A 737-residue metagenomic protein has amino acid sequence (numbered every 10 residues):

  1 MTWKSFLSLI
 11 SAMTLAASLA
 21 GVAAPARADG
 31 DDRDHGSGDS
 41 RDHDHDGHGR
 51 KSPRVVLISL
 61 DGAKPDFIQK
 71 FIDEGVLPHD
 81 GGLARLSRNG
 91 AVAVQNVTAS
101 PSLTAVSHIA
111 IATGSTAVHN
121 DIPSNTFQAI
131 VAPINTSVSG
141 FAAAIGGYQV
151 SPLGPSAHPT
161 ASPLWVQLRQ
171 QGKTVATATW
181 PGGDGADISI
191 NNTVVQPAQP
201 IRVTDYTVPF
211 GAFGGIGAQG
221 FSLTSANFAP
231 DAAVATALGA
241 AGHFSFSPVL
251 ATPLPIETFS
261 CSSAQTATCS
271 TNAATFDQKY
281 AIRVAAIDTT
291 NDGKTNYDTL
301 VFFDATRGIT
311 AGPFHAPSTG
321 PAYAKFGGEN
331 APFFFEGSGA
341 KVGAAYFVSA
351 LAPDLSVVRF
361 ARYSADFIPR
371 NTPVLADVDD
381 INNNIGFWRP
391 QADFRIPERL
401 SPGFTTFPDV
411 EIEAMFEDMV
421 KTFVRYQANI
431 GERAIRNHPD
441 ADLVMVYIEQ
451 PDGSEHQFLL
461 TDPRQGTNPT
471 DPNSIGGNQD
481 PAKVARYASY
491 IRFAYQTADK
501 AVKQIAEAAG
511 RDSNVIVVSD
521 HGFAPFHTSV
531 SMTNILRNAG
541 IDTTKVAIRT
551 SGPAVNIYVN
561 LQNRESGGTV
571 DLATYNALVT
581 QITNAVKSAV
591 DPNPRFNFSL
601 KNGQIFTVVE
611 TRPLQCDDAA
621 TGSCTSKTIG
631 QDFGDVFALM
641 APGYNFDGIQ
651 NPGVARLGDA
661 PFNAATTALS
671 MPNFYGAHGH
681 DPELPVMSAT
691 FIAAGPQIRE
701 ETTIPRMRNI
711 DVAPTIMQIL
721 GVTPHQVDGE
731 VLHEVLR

Functional and structural regions predicted by a protein language model:
P25-H48: Glycine- and aromatic-enriched low-complexity segments, predominantly in secreted/extracellular proteins and matrices
R41, H45-A91, I190, G214-A218 (+1 more regions): Active-site-proximal N-terminal segment of extracellular/periplasmic enzymes that hydrolyze or transfer
G49-R50, H79, A414-V444, L460-V515 (+3 more regions): A long, amphipathic alpha-helix that forms part of the scaffold/cap immediately adjacent to metal-dependent active
I68-D121, T174-A178: Short, structured active-site-proximal loop/turn typified by the sulfatase FGly-forming signature C/S-X-P-X-R
G82, F493-N534, N597-S599, Q604-V608 (+3 more regions): Metal-dependent active-site segment of extracytoplasmic phospho-/sulfohydrolases and closely related
S115-G466, D647-G648: His/Asp/Glu-rich, glycine-adjacent segments that coordinate divalent cations and/or stabilize oxyanion chemistry on
T160-S162, Q171, A229-L355, K545-T715 (+1 more regions): Active-site neighborhoods of enzymes that stabilize oxyanions during catalysis
K503, R511-I516, H521-T569: Acidic/histidine-rich catalytic neighborhood
